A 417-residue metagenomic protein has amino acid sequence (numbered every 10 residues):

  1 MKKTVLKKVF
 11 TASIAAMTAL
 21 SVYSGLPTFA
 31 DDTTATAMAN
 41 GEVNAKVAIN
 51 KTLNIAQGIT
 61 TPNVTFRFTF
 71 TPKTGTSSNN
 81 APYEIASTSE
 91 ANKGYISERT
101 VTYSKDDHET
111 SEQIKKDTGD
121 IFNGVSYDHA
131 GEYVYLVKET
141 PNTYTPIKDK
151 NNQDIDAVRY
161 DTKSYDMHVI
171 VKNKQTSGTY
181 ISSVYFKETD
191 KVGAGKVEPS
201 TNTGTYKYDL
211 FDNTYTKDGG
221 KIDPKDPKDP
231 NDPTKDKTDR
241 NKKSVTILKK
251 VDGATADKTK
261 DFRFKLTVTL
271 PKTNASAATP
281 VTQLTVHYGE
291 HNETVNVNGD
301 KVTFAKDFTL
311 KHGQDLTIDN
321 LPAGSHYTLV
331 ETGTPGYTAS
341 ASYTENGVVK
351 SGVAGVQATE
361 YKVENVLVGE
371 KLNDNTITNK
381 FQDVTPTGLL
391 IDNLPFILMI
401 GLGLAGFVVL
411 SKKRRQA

Functional and structural regions predicted by a protein language model:
K2-A417: Solvent-exposed loop/turn and edge beta-strand elements of beta-rich ligand-binding domains
